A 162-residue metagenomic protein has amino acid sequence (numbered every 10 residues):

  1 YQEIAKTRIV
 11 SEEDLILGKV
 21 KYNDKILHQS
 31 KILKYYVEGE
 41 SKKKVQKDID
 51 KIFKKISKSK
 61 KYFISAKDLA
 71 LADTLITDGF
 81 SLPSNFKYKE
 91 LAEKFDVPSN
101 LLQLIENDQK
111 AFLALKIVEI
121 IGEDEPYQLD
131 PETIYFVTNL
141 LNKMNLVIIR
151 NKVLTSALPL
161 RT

Functional and structural regions predicted by a protein language model:
Y1-T162: Alpha-helical solenoid repeat scaffolds
